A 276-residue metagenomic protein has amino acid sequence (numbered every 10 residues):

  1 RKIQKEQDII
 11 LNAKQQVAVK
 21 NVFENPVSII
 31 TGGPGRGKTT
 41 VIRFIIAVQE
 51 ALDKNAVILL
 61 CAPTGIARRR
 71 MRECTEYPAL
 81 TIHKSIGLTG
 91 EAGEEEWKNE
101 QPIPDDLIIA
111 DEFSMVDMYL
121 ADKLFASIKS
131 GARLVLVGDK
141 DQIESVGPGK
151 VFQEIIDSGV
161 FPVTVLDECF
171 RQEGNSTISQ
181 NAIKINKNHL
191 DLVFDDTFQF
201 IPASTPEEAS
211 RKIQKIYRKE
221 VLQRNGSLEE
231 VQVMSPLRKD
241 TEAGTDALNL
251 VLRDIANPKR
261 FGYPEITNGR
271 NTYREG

Functional and structural regions predicted by a protein language model:
R1-V17: Pre-P-loop entry segment of helicase/translocase ATPase cores
E6, I10, E96-W97, P264-E265: Generic detector of short alpha-helix boundary/capping microenvironments and adjacent low-complexity segments
Q16-V19, F23-D196: ASCE P-loop NTPase helicase motor core
N21, D141-E275: Conserved helicase motor core of P-loop NTPases
